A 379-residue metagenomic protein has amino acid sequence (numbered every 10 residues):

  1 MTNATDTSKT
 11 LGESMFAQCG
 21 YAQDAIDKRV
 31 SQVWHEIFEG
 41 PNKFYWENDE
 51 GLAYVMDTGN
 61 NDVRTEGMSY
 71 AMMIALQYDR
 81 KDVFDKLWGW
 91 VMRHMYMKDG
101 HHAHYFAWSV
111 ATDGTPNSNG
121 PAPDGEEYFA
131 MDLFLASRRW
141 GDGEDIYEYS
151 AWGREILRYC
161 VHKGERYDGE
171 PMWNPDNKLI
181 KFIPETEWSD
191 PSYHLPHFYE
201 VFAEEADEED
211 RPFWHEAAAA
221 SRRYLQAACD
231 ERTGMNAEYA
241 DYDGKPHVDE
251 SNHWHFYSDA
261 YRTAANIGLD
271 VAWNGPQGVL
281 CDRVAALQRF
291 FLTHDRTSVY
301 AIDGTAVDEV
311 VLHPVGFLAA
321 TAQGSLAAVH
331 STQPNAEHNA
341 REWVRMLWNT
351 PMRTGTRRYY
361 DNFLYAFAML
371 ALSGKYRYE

Functional and structural regions predicted by a protein language model:
T2-Q32, E39, F44, N61-T65 (+5 more regions): Extended ligand-binding clefts on enzyme/binding-domain cores
R29-Y70, A75-S118: Internal amphipathic alpha-helical repeat/solenoid segments
V33, Y78, F84, V91-H94 (+11 more regions): Alpha-helical solenoid scaffolds that mediate protein-protein interactions, centered on TPR/SEL1-like repeats but also
N48-M56, D241-D249, R345-P351: Short amphipathic alpha-helical segments and their helix-coil junctions
A71, V83-F84, I146, G153 (+3 more regions): Solenoid-repeat scaffolds in large eukaryotic assemblies
M72-D79, Y128-R139, H197-E204, A265-L269 (+2 more regions): Short glycine/serine- and small hydrophobic-enriched flexible loop segments
G89-Y159: Substrate-binding cleft of extracellular glycoside hydrolase catalytic domains
I302-E379: C-terminal functional modules
